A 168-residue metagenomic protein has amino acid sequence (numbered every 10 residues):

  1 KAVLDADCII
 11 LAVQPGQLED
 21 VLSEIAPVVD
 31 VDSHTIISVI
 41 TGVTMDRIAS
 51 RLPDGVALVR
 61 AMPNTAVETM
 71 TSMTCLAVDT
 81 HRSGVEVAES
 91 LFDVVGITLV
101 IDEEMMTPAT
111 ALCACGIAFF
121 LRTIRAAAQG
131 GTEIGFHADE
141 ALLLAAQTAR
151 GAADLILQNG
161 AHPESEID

Functional and structural regions predicted by a protein language model:
A2, L18, H137-A145, E166: Small-residue helix-packing motif on alpha-helices
V3-L76: Rossmann-like NAD(P)(H) cofactor-binding subdomain of soluble oxidoreductases
L4-D5, T69, A109-T110, A149-R150: Short secondary-structure boundary/hinge segments and terminal tails
D20, E104, H162: Short, conserved clusters of charged catalytic residues that mark active-site and nucleotide-handling motifs
R47-A57, M73-P108, F119-N159: Internal alpha-helical scaffold of NAD(P)-dependent oxidoreductase catalytic cores
C113: Phosphate/pyrophosphate- and phosphate-bearing ligand-binding catalytic cores of soluble enzymes
Q158-I167: Acidic, glycine-enriched loop/beta-strand segments at the rims of small-molecule binding/catalytic pockets
